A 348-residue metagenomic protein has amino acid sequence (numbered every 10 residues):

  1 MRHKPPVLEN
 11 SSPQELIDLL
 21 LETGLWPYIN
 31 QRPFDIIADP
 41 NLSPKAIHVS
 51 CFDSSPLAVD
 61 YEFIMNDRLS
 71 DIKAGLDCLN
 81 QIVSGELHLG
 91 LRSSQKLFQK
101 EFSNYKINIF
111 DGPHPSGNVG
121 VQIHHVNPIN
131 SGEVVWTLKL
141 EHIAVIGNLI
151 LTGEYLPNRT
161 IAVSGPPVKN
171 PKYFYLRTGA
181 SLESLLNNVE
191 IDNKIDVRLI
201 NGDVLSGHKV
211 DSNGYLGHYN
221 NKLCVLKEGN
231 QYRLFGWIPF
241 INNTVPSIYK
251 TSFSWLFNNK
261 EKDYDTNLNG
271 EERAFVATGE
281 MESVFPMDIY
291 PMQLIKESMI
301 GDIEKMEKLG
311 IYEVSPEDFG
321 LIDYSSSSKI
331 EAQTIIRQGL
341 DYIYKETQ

Functional and structural regions predicted by a protein language model:
M1-S184, N188-Q348: Buried, small/hydrophobic-residue-enriched core segments of structured protein domains
